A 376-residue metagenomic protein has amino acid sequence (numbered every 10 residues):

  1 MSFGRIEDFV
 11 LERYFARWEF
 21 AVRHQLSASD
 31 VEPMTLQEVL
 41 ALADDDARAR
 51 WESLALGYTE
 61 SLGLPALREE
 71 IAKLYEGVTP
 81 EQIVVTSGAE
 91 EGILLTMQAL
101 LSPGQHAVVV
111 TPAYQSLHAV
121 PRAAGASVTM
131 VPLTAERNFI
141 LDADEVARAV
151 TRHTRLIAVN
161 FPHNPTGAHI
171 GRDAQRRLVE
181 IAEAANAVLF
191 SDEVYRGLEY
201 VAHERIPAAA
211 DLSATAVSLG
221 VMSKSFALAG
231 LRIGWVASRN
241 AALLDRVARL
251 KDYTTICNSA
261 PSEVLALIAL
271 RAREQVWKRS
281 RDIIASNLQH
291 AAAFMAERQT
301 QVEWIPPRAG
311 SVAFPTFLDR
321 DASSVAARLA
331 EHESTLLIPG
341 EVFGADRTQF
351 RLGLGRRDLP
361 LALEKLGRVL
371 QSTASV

Functional and structural regions predicted by a protein language model:
S2-G88, L95, L270-A272, V376: N-terminal small-domain helix-loop-helix segment of the aminotransferase-like
G77, E331-L337, F343-V376: PLP-dependent enzyme catalytic core of the Aspartate aminotransferase-like
A99-V159: PLP-dependent aminotransferase-like
Q105, A126, A184-A187, A214: A short helix->loop->beta-strand "cap" motif at the edges of active sites that frequently abuts
A124, A184-A185, E333, T373: Helix C-cap/helix->beta junction micro-motif
A135-E204: Active-site phosphate-binding strand-loop segment of PLP-dependent enzymes
L212-A285, A292: Conserved core segment of the aminotransferase class I/II
L267, I283-A292, E303-T316: Conserved glycine-rich beta-strand-loop-beta hairpin in the small C-terminal domain of fold type I
